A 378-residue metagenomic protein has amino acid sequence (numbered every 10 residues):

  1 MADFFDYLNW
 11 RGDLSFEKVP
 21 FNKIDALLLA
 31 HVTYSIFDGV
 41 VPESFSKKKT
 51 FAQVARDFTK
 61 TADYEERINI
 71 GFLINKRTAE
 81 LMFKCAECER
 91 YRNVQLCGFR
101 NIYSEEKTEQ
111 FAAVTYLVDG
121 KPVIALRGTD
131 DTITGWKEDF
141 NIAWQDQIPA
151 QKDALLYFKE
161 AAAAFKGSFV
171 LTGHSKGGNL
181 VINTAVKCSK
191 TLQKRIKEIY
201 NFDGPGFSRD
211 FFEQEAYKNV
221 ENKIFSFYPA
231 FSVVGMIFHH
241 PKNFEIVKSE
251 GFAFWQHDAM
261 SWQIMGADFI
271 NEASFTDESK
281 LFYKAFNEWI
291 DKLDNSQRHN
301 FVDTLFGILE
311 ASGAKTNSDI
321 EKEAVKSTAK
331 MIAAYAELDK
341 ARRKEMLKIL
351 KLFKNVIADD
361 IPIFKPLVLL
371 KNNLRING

Functional and structural regions predicted by a protein language model:
M1-A113, V118-P122, L126-N141, Q145 (+3 more regions): Alpha/beta hydrolase fold serine-hydrolase catalytic domain that processes acyl esters and thioesters
T172-G177, V181: Gly/Ala-rich beta-loop-alpha elbow adjacent to hydrolase catalytic centers
V181-K190: Short glycine-enriched nucleophile-adjacent loop and the immediately C-terminal alpha-helix near the catalytic center
